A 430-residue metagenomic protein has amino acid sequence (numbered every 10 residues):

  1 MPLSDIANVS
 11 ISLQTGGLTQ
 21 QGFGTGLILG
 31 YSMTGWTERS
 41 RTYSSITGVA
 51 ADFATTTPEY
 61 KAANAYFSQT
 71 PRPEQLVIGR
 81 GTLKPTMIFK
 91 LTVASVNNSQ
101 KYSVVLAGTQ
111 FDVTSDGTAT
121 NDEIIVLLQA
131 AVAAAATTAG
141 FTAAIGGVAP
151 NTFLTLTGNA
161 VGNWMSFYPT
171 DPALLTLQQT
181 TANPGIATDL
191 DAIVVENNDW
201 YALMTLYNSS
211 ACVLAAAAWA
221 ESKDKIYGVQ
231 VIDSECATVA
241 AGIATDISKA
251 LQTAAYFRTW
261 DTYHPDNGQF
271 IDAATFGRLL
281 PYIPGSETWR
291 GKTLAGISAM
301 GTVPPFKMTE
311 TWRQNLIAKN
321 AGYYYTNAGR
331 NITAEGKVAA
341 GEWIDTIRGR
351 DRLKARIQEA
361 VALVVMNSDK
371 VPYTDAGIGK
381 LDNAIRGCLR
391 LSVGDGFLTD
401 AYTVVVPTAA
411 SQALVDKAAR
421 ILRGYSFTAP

Functional and structural regions predicted by a protein language model:
M1-T55, T70, E74, A328-P430: Structured, hydrophobic secondary-structure cores that serve as assembly/anchoring elements
P2-I11, P172, V195, K249-L381: Extended basic-aromatic, gly/pro-enriched interface segments that bind polyanionic ligands
T34-Q100, A134-T137: Assembly/oligomerization scaffold segments
S45-A51, S95-P169, E221: Extended, beta-strand-rich, solvent-exposed assembly scaffolds of outer structural proteins
T56-P58, G162, T245, T374: Serine-centered coil/turn micro-motif
A65-L83, V161-L294: Extracellular Cys-Trp
F89-L91, T152-G158, I332-E335: Generic recognition of long tandem-repeat/solenoid scaffolds
D122-I125, Q129, A187-L190, V213 (+3 more regions): Extracytoplasmic/secreted envelope proteins and their assembly/folding machinery, especially bacterial periplasmic
